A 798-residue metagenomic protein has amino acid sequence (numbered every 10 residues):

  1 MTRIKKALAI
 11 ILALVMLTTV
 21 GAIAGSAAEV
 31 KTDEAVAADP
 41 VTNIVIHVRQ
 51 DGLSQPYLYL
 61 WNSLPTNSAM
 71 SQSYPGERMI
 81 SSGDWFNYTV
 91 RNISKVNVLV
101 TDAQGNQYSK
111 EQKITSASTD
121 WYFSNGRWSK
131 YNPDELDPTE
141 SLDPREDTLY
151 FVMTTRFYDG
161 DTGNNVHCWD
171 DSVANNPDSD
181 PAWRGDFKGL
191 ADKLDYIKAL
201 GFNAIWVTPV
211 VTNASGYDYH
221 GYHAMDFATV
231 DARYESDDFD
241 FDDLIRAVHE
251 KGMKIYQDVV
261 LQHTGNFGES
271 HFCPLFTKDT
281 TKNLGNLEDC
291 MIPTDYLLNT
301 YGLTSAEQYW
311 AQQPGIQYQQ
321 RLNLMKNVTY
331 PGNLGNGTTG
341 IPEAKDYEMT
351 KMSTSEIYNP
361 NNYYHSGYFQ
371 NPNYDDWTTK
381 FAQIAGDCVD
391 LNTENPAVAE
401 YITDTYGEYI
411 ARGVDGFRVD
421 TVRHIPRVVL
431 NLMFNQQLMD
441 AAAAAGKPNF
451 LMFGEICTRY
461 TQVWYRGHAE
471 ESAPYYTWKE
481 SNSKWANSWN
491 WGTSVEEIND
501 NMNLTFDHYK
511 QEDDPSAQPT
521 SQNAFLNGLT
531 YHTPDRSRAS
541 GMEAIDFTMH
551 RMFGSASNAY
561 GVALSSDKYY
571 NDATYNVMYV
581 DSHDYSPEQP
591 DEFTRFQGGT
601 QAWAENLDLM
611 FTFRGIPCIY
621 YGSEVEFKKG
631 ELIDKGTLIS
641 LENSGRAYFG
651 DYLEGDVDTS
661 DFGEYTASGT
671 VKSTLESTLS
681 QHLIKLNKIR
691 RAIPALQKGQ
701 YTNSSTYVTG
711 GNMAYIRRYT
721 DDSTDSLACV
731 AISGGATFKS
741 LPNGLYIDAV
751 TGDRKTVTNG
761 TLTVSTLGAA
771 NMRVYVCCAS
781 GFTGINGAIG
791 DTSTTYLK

Functional and structural regions predicted by a protein language model:
K5-G25: Sec-dependent N-terminal signal peptides of Gram-positive bacterial secreted proteins and lipoproteins
T18-A38: Sec-dependent signal peptide cleavage junction
D51-N92, A103-Q112: Aromatic-rich carbohydrate-binding modules that target alpha-glucans
S81, V98, I245-R246, H263 (+10 more regions): Active-site-proximal helices and loops of the catalytic beta/alpha 8
S94-G105, Y746: A short, solvent-exposed beta-strand micro-motif common in secreted/extracellular proteins
K113-D137: Extracellular beta-sheet/turn segments enriched in Thr/Pro/Gly and aliphatic residues
S141-D147, T155-R412, M433-A445, F450-Y465 (+2 more regions): Substrate-binding/active-site clefts of carbohydrate-active enzymes
T148, T758-K798: C-terminal beta-strand-rich structural cap/linker in extracellular carbohydrate-active enzymes
